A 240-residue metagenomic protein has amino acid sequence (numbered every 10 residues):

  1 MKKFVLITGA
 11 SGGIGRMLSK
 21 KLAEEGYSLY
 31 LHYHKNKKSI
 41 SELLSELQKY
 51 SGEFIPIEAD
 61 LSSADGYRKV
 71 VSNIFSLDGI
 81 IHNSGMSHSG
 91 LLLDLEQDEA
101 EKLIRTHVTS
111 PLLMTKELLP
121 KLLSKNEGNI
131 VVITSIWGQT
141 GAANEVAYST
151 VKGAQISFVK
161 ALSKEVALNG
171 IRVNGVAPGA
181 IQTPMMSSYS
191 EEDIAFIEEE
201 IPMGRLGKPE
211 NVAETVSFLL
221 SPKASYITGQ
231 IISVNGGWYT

Functional and structural regions predicted by a protein language model:
S11-G12: Conserved glycine-rich cofactor-binding loop
Y27-E42: Conserved glycine-rich Rossmann-like NAD(P)H-binding loop of the short-chain dehydrogenase/reductase
L91-L92, E96-I104, M186, D193 (+1 more regions): Substrate-binding pocket helix/loop in short-chain dehydrogenase/reductase
T115, V151, V159: Active-site helix of classical SDR
P120, K164-L168, S225: Alpha-helical segment proximal to the catalytic Tyr-Lys
E127, R205-V234, Y239: C-terminal substrate-recognition "lid" of short-chain dehydrogenase/reductases
S135: Residue(s) in the substrate-gating loop at a strand-loop-helix junction that position the organic substrate next
